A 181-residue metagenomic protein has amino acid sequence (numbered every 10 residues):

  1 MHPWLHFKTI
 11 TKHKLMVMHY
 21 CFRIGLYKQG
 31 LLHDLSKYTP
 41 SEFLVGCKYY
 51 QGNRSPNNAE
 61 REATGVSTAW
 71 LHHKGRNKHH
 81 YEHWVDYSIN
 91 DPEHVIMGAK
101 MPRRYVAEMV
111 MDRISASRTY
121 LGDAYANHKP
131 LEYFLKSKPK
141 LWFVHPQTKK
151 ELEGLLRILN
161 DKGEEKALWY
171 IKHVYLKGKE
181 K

Functional and structural regions predicted by a protein language model:
M1-K181: Metal-dependent phosphohydrolase cores
